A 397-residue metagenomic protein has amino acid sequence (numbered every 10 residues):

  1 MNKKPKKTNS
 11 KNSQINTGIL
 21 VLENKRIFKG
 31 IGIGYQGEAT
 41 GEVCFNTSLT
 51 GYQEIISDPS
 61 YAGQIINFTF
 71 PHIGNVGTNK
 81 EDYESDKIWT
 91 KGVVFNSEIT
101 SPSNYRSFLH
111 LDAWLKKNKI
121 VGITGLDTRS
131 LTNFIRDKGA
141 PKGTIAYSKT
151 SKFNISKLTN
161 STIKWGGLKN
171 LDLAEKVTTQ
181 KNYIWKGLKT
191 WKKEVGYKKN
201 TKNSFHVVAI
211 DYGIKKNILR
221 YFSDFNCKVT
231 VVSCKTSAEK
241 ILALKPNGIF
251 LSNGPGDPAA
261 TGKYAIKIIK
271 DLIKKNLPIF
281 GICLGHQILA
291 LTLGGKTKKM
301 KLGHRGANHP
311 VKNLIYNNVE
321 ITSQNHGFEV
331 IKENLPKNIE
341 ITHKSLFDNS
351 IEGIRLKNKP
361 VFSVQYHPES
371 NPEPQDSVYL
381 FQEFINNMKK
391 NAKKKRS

Functional and structural regions predicted by a protein language model:
N2-L244, G256, I273, N371-E373 (+1 more regions): RNA-binding accessory domains that recognize and position tRNA/RNA substrates
L22-N24, K138, L314-Y316, K357-N358: Short acidic-glycine loop/turn motifs at beta-strand connectors
G32-I33, F70, L302, R355 (+1 more regions): Short clusters of small/polar residues that mark proteolytic maturation junctions
V121, H206, P278-F280, K296 (+1 more regions): Proline-centered loop/turn at the N-terminus of a beta-strand
D127, C283, H326, H367: Active-site glycine-centered loops adjacent to acidic/histidine catalytic or metal-binding residues that shape
A243, N247-I321, G327-K332, E373-N391: Cysteine-nucleophile active-site neighborhood
N318-K359, Y366, R396-S397: Catalytic beta-strand/loop cores that center a nucleophilic Ser/Cys/Thr and support acyl-enzyme chemistry
